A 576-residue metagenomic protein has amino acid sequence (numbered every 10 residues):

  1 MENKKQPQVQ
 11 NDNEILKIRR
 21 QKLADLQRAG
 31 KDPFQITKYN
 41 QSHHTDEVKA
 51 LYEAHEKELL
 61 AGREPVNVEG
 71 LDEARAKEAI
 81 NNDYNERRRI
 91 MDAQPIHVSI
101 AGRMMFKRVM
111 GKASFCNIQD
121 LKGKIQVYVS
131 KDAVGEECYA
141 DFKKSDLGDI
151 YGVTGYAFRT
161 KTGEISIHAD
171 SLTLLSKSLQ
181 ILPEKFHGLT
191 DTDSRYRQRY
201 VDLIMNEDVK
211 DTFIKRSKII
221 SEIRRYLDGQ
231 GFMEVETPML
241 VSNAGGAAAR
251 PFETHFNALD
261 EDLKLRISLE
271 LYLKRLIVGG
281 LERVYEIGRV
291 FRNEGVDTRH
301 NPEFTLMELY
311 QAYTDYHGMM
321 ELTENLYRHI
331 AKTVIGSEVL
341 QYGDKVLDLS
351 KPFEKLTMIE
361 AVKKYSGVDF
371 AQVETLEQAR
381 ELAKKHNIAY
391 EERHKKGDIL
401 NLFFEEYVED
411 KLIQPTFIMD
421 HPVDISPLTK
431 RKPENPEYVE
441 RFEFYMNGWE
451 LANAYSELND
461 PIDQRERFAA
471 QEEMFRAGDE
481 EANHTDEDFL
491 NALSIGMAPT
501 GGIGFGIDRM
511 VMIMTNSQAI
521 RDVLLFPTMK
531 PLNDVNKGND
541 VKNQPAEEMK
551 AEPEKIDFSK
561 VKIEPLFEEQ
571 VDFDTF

Functional and structural regions predicted by a protein language model:
E2-D12, K17-G318, R328, M512: Class II aminoacyl-tRNA synthetase-like tRNA-binding/catalytic domains
I36, V235-P238, E286, V373 (+3 more regions): Residue-level detector of family-conserved "landmark" positions at structurally sensitive sites
K112, G123, H168, R197-R199 (+13 more regions): A generic structural signal for well-ordered coil/turn residues at beta-strand boundaries that shape enzyme active-site
L172, L227, G231, A361 (+2 more regions): Conserved hydrophobic/aromatic pocket- or pore-lining residues that grip, position, or stack substrates in active sites
G245-P251, H329-M446, F468-M497, N536-N539 (+1 more regions): Metal-assisted phosphate- and nucleotidyl-transfer catalytic regions
L265-S268, G279-F291, N301-D315, F403 (+1 more regions): TRNA-recognition modules of translation machinery and tRNA-sensing kinases, especially anticodon-binding
E324-L326: Short amphipathic alpha-helices in soluble, non-transmembrane regions that often serve as interface/regulatory elements
K555-F576: Long, low-complexity, intrinsically disordered segments
